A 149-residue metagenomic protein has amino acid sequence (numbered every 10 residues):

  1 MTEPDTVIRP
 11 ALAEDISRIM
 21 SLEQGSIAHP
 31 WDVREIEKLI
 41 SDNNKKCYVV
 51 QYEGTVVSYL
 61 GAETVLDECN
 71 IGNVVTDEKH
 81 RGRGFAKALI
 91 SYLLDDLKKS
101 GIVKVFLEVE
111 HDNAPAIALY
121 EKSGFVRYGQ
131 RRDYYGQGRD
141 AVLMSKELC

Functional and structural regions predicted by a protein language model:
T2, D140-C149: Terminal substrate-recognition subdomain of acyl/acetyltransferases
P10-K79, I90-Y92, D96-S100, E147-C149: Acetyl-CoA-dependent GNAT
T55, R81, Y134-G136: Conserved acyl-donor/pantetheine-binding loop and adjacent beta-alpha core of acyl/acetyltransferases and related
D77, R81, E108-D112: Residue-level recognition of the GNAT/N-acetyltransferase active site
I90, N113-A116, D133-G138: Short glycine/proline-centered loop/turn elements that form peptide/ligand docking sites
F106-E108, E121, V126-V142: Conserved catalytic-core motifs of GNAT/GCN5-like acyltransferases
